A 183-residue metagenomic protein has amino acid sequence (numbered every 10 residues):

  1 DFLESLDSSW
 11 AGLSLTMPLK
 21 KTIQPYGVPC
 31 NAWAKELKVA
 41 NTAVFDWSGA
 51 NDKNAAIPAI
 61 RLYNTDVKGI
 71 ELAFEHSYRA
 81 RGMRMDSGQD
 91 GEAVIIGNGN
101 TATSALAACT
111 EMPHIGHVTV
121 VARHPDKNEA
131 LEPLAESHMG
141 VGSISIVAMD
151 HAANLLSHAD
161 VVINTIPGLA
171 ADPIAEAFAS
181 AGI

Functional and structural regions predicted by a protein language model:
D1-A80: Phosphate/diphosphate ligand-binding glycine-rich loop within oxidoreductases
A11, G91, S157-D160: Conserved acidic residues
T16-T22, N100-T101, P167-A170: Short glycine-rich anion-binding loops that position phosphate/pyrophosphate groups of nucleotides and phosphorylated
P58-V67, F74-E111, A122-K127: Glycine-rich adenosine-cofactor-binding loop
D86-Q89, E111-H114, A177-I183: Short, conserved loop/helix-junction motifs that constitute active-site signature segments in enzyme catalytic cores
V94, H117-T119, S145: A structural signal for isolated positions on well-ordered beta-strands in alpha/beta enzyme cores
H114-G140: NAD(P)-binding Rossmann-fold cofactor-contacting core
G140-I183: Rossmann-like adenosine-cofactor binding region
